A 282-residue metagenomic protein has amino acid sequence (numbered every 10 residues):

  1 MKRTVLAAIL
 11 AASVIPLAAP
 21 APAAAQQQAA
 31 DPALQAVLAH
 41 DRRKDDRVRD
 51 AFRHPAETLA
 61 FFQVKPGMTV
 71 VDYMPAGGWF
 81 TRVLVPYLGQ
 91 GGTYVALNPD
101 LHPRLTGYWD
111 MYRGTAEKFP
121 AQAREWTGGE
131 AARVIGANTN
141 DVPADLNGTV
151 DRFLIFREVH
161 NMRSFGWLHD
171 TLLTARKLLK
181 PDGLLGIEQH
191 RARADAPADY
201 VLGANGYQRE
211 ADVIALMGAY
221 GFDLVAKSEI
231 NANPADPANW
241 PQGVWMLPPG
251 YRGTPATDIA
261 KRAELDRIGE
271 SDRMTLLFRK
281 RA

Functional and structural regions predicted by a protein language model:
A33-F61, K65: Class I SAM-dependent methyltransferase Rossmann-like catalytic core, especially the SAM/SAH-binding loop
P66-A76: Conserved class I S-adenosyl-L-methionine
V85, L168-P181: A short glycine-rich, Lys/Arg-flanked "PGG" loop and its adjoining helix->strand segment in the class I
L88-G89, M162-R163, L179-K180: Helix-to-beta-strand junctions that scaffold the AdoMet/dcAdoMet cofactor pocket in Class I SAM-dependent enzymes
T139, N161-T174: A short, conserved alpha-helix within the catalytic core of class I
V142-F153: A short acidic, Gly/Pro-enriched loop at the edge of an enzyme's catalytic core that lines a small-molecule cofactor
D182-H190: Conserved beta-strand signature within the Rossmann-like core of class I S-adenosyl-L-methionine
Y220, K261-A282: C-terminal lobe and adjacent flexible extensions of AdoMet/dcAdoMet transferase-like proteins
